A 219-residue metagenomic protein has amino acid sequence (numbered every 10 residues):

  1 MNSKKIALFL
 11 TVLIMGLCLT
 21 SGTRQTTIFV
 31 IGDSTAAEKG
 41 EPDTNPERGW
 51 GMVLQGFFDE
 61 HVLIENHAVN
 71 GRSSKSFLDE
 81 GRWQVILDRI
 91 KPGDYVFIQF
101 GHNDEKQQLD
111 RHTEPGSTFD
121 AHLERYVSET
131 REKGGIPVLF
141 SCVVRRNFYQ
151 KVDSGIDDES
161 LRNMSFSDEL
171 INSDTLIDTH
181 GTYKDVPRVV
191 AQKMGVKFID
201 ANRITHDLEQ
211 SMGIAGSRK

Functional and structural regions predicted by a protein language model:
N2-S3, F97: Generic N-terminal leader/processing signal
S3-T26: Bacterial Sec-dependent signal peptides at the C-terminal "C-region" and cleavage site
I14, R72, G81: Residue-level signal for pocket-adjacent positions within structured domains
G16-L17, N45, R111: Hydrophobic alpha-helical membrane context
T23-A68, Q84-P92, V96: Serine-esterase "nucleophile elbow" of acetyl-processing enzymes
I28-V30, S34-G40, H67-S73, F77 (+4 more regions): Cell-envelope and extracellular/periplasmic
R48, F77-E80: Generic alpha-helical scaffold signal
G81-K219: Alpha-helical cap/lid subdomain in secreted, periplasmic, or secretory-pathway luminal O-acyl-processing enzymes
